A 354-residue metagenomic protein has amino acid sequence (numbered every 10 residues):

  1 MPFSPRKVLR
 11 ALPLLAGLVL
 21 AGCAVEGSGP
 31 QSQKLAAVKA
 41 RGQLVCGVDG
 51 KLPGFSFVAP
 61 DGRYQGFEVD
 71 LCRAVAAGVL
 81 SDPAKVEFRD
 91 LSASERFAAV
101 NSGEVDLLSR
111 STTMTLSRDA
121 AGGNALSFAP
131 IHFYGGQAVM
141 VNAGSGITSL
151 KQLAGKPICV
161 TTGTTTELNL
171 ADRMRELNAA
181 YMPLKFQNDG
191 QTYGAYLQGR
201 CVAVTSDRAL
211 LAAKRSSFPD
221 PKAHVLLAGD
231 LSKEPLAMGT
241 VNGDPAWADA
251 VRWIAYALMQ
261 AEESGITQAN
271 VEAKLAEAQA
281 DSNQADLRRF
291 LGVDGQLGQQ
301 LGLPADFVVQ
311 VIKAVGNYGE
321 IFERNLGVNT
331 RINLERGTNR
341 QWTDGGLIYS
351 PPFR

Functional and structural regions predicted by a protein language model:
P2-P13: Bacterial N-terminal signal peptides that target proteins for export
V19-G22: C-terminal motif of bacterial Sec signal peptides marking the signal peptidase cleavage site
A24-V25, G29, V69-R73, A77-V79 (+8 more regions): Extended ligand-binding regions for polar small-molecule ligands
G29-S109, L303, Y318, Q341 (+1 more regions): Extracytoplasmic small-molecule ligand-binding "clamshell" domains of the periplasmic binding protein/Venus flytrap
K39-Q43, A76-S81, N101-V105, T113 (+8 more regions): Sec-exported extracytoplasmic/periplasmic mature domains
V45-G54, Y64-V79, T113, G135-Q191: Bilobed "Venus flytrap"/periplasmic-binding protein-like clamshell domains and structurally analogous long
R73, A77, S81-Q152, L211-G229 (+1 more regions): Acidic, polar ligand-binding/catalytic clefts
Q296-R354: C-terminal functional modules
